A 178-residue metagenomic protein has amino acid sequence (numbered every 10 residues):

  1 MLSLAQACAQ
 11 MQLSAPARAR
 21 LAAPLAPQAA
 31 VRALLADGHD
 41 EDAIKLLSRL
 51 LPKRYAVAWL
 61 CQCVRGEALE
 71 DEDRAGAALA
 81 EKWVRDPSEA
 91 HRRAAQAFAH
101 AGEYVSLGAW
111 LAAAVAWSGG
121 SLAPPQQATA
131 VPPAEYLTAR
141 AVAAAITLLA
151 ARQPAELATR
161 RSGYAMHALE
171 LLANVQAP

Functional and structural regions predicted by a protein language model:
M1-V105, A116, G120-L122, Q126-P178: Short, glycine-biased loop/turn motifs at secondary-structure junctions and in low-complexity Ser/Thr/Pro-rich termini
L111-A112: Hydrophobic, small-residue-rich transmembrane alpha-helices and their short perimembrane loops in multi-pass membrane
